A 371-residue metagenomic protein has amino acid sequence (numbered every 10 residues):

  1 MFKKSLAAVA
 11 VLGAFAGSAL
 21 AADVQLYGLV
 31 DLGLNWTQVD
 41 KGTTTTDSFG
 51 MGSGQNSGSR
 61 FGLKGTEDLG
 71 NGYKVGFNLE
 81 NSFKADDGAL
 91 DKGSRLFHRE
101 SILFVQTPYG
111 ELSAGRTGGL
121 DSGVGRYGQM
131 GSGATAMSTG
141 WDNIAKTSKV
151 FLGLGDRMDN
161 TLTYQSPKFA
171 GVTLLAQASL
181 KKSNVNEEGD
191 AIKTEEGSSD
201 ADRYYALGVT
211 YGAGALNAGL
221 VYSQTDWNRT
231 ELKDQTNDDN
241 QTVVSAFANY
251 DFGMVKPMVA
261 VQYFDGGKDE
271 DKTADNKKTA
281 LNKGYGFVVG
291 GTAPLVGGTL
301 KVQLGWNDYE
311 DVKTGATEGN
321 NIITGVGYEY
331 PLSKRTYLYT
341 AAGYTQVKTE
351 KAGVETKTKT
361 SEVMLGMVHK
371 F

Functional and structural regions predicted by a protein language model:
M1-F371: Outer-membrane beta-barrel proteins
